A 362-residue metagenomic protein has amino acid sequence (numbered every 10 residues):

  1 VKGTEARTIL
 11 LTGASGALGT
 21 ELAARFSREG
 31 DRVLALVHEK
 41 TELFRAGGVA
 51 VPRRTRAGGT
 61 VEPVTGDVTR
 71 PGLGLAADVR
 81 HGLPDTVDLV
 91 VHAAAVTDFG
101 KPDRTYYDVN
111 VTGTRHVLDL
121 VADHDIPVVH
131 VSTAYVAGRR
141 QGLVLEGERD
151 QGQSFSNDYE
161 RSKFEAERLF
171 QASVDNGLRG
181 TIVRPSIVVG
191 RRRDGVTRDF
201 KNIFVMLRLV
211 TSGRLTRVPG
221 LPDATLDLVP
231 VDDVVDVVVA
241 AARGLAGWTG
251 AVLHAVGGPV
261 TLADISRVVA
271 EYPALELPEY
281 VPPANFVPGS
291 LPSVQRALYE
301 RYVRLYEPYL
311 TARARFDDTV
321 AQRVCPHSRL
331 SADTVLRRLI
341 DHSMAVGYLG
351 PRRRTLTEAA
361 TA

Functional and structural regions predicted by a protein language model:
R7-E29: N-terminal Rossmann NAD(P)H-binding glycine-rich loop of SDR-like oxidoreductase domains
T60-V87: Conserved Rossmann-fold cofactor-binding substructure of NAD(P)-dependent oxidoreductases
T86-A93, G100, R104-D108, T112-D158 (+1 more regions): Conserved Rossmann-fold NAD(P)-dependent oxidoreductase catalytic core, especially the SDR/UDP-sugar
P102, D194, V205-D233, V237-A241: A conserved pocket-lining segment of Rossmann-fold NAD(P)-dependent short-chain dehydrogenase/reductase
S154-V183: Active-site Tyr-X1-5-Lys
R191-I203, A241-V252: Glycine/proline-rich active-site loop of Rossmann-fold NAD(P)-dependent oxidoreductases
L262, S266-A312, A332-D333, G347-T357: Terminal hydrophobic/aromatic helix or amphipathic segment near a protein terminus
R315-A362: Amphipathic terminal alpha-helices
